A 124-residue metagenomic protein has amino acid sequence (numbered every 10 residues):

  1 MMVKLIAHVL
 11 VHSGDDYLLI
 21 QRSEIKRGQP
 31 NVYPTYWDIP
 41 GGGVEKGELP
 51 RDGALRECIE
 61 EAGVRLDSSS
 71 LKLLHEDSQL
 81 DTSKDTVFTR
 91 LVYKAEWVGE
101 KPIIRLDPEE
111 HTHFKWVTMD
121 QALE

Functional and structural regions predicted by a protein language model:
M1-L19, P40, E76, R90 (+1 more regions): Conserved N-terminal beta-strand and adjoining loop/helix that marks the start of the Nudix/MutT-like hydrolase domain
M2-K4, H12, N31-V32, D85-F88 (+1 more regions): A generic fold-level signal
K4, S23, G28, D38 (+3 more regions): Generic preference for well-ordered secondary structure
H12, I25, K115: Alpha-helical and His/Cys-centered functional microenvironments
D16-E60: Conserved Nudix-box catalytic region and its N-terminal flanking loop in Nudix hydrolases and closely related
G43-S68, D77-E124: Unchanged
